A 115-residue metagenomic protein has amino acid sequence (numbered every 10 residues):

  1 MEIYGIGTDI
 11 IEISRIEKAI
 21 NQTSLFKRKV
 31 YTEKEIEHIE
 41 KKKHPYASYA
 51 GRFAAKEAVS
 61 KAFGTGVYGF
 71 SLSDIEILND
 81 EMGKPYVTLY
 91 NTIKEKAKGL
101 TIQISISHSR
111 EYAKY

Functional and structural regions predicted by a protein language model:
M1-Y115: Core catalytic alpha/beta fold that binds nucleotide/phospho-ligands
